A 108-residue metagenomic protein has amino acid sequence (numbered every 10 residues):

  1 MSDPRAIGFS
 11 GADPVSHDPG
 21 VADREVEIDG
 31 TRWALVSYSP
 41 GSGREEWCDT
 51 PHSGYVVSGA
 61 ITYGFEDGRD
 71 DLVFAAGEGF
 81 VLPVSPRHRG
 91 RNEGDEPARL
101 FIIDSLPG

Functional and structural regions predicted by a protein language model:
M1-S37, E45: A short, N-terminal "cap"/entry segment at the start of jelly-roll beta-barrel domains of the cupin/DSBH fold
R24-E25, G43-D49, G64-F65, L72-V73 (+1 more regions): Short histidine-centered beta-strand/loop micro-motifs that create catalytic or ligand/metal-coordination sites
A34, G43-R44, G59-G64, G79: Short beta-strand segments in beta-sandwich/barrel cores
Y38, C48-Y63: Short, conserved beta-strand element in jelly-roll/cupin
A60-T62, R87, P97: Structural motif
G68-S85: Short acidic-glycine-tyrosine-enriched beta hairpin
V81, D95-G108: A short hydrophobic beta-strand segment most commonly corresponding to one strand of the jelly-roll/cupin
